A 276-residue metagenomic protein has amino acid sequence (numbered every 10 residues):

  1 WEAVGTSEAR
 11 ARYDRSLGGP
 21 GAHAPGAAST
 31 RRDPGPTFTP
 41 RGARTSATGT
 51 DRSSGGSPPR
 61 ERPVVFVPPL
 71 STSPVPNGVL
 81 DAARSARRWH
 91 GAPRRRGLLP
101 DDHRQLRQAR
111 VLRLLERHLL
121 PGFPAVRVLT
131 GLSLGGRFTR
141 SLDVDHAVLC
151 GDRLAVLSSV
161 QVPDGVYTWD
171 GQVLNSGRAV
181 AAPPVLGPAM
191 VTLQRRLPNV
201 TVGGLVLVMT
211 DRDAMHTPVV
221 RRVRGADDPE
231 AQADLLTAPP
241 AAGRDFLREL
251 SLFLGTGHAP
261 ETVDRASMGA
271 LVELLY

Functional and structural regions predicted by a protein language model:
W1: Polybasic, positively charged surfaces/segments
E8, R12-S141, T168-W169, S176 (+1 more regions): Surface-exposed interaction regions that form or flank ligand-binding interfaces
D143-D145: Canonical SH2 domain fold
A147-T168: Active-site beta-strand-loop-beta-strand hairpin of nuclease catalytic cores that positions key catalytic residues
